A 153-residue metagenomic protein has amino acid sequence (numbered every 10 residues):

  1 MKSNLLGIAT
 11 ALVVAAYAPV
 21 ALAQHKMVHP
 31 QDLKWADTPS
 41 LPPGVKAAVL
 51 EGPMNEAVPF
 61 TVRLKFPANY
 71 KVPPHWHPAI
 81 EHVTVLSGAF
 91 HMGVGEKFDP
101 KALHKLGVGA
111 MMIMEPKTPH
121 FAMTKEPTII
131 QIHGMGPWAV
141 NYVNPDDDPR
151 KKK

Functional and structural regions predicted by a protein language model:
M1-A9, V20: Bacterial N-terminal signal peptides that target proteins for export
V20-F60, D147-K153: A short, N-terminal "cap"/entry segment at the start of jelly-roll beta-barrel domains of the cupin/DSBH fold
K26-M27, K101, F121-K153: Double-stranded beta-helix
V49, K65, T84, H91 (+1 more regions): Soluble periplasmic/extracytoplasmic beta-strand elements of cell-envelope proteins
A57-H77, L106, M111, E115-P116: Conserved short histidine dyad/triad with adjacent acidic residue
P67-Y70, W76-K97: Glycine- and acidic-residue-biased ligand/ion/polar-headgroup-sensing regions
V72-P74, M92-G93, M114, P119-K125: Short beta-strand His + acidic residue motifs that chelate non-heme Fe in jelly-roll/DSBH and cupin folds
F90, E96-K117: Short acidic-glycine-tyrosine-enriched beta hairpin
